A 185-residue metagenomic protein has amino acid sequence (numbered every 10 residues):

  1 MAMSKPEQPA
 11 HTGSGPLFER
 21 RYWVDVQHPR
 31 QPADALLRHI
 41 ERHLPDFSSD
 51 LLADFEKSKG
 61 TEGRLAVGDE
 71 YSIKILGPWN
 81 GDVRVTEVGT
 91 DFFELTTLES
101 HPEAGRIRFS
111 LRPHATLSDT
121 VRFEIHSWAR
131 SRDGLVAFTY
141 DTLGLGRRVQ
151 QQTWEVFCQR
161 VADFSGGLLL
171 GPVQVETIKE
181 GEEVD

Functional and structural regions predicted by a protein language model:
M1-K74: Hydrophobic ligand-binding cavity/cleft-lining segments
G13-S14, V83-T86, G134-L135: Short amphipathic alpha-helical segments, especially helix-boundary/capping motifs
L17-W23, F92, T120-R122: Intrinsic-disorder/low-complexity, polar/charged segments enriched in Ser/Thr/Lys/Arg/Asp/Glu/Gln
H39, H43, F47, H101 (+3 more regions): Conserved short hydrophobic interaction patches
I73-L76, G181-D185: N-terminal leader/presequence segments that precede the conserved core
K74-D119: Hydrophobic-ligand binding "helix-grip"
S100-R148: Beta-strand/loop substructures that line and gate deep hydrophobic ligand-binding cavities in soluble
R130-V184: A conserved amphipathic terminal alpha-helix motif
